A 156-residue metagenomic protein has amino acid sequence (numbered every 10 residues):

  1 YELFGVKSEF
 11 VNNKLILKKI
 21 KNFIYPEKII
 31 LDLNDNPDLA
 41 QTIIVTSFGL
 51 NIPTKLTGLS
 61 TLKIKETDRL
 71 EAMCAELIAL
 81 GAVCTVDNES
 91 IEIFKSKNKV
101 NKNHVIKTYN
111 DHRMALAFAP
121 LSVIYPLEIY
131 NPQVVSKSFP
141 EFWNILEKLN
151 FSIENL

Functional and structural regions predicted by a protein language model:
Y1-L156: Short, structured segments at the rim of ligand-binding sites
